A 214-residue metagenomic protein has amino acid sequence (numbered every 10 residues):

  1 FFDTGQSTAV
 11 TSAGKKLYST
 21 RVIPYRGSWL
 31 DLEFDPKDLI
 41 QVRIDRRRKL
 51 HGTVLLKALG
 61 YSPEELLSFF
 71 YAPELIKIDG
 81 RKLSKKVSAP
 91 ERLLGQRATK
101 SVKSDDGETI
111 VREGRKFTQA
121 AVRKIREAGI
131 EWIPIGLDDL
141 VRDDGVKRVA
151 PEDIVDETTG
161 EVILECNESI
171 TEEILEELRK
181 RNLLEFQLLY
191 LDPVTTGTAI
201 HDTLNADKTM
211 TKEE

Functional and structural regions predicted by a protein language model:
F1-E214: N-terminal non-catalytic structural scaffold regions of very large proteins
